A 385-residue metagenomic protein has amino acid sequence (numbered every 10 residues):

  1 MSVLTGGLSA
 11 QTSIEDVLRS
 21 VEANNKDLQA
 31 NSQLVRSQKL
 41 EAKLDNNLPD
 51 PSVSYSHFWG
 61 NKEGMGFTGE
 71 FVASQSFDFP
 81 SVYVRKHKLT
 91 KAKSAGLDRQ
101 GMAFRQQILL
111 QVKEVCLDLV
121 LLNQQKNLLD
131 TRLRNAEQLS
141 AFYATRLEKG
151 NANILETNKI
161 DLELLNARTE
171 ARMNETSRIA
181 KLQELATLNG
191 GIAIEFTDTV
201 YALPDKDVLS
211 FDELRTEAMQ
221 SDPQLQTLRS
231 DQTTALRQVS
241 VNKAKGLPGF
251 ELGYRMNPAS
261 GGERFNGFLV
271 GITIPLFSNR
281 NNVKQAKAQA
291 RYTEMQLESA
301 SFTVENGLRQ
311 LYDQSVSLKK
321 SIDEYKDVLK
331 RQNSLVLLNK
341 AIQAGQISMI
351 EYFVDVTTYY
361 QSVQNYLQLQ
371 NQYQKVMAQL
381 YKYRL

Functional and structural regions predicted by a protein language model:
M1-G6: Bacterial N-terminal signal peptides
L8-S52, F77, R85, N151-L155 (+4 more regions): Bacterial Sec-pathway N-terminal export signals of envelope proteins
T12, Q107-S221, L311-Q314, L318: Periplasmic alpha-helical coiled-coil/stalk elements that build and connect Gram-negative outer-membrane
D27, L34, E41, K86 (+25 more regions): Charged, solvent-exposed faces of alpha-helical coiled-coils
Q29-Q33, N46, D78-I108, L155-K159 (+4 more regions): Sec/SRP-type N-terminal targeting helices
P51-L89, T199-D207, F250-K287: Small/polar, glycine/serine/threonine/aspartate-rich low-complexity segments that form flexible
R105, N166-G191, N333-L385: Short segments within alpha-helical structural elements
